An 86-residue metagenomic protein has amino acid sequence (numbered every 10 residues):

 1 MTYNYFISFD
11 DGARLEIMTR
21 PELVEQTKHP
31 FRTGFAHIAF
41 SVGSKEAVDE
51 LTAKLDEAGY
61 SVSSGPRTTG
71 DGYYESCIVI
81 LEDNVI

Functional and structural regions predicted by a protein language model:
M1-L15, P21: Core segments of cupin and vicinal oxygen chelate
F6, T52-I86: Vicinal oxygen chelate
S8, K28-K54, Y74-I80: Vicinal oxygen chelate
A13, L23, S44-E46: Residues that cap or initiate secondary-structure elements
E22-K28: Short beta-strand/turn micro-motifs at beta-sheet edges
